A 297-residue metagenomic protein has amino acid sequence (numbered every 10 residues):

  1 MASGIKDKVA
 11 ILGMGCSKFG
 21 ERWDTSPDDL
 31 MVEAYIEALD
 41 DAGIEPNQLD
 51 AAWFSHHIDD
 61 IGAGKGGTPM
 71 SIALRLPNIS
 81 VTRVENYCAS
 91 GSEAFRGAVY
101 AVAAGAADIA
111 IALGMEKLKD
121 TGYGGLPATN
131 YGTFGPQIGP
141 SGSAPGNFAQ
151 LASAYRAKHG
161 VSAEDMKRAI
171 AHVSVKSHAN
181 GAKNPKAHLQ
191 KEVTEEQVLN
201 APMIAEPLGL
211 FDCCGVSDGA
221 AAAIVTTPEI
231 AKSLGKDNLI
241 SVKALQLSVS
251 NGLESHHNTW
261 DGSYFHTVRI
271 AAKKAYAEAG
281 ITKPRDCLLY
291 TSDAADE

Functional and structural regions predicted by a protein language model:
M1-A89, Y155-D165, H188-T194, P207 (+2 more regions): Conserved active-site "lid/cap" helical segment
M1-D28, F134, K158, A171-H172 (+1 more regions): Condensing-enzyme catalytic core mediating Claisen C-C bond formation in acyl metabolism
S3-D7, H56-L113, K117-N147, L189-G215 (+2 more regions): Conserved catalytic cysteine-centered active-site region of acyl-thioester-dependent Claisen-condensing enzymes
V9-A10, D50-A51, S80-V81, D108-I111 (+2 more regions): Structural motif
W23-T25, G64, T121-L126, A182-P185 (+2 more regions): Short acidic, glycine/serine/threonine-rich loops at helix termini
S55, D59, K176-N180, S292: A short structural micro-motif
N86-E116, P145-K183, A223-E229: Active-site-proximal alpha-helical scaffold in enzymes
Y290-E297: Conserved small/polar residues in nucleotide/adenosyl-binding loops
